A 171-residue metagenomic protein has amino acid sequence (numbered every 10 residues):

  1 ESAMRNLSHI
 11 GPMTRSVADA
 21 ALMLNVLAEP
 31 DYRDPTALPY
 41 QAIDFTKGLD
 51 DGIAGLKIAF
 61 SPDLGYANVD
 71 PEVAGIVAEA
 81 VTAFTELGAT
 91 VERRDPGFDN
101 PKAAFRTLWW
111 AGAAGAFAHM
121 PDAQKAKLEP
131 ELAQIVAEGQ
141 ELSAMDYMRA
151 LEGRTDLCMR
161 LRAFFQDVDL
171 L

Functional and structural regions predicted by a protein language model:
E1-G75, E79-A80: A short helix-breaking turn/cap at a secondary-structure junction
G11, D169-L171: Short, Asp-centered acidic motifs that coordinate Mg2+ and/or phosphate in catalytic or ligand-binding sites
A20, F84, F117, A150 (+1 more regions): Conserved hydrophobic/aromatic pocket- or pore-lining residues that grip, position, or stack substrates in active sites
L24-Y32, A80-V81, T85-G88, P121 (+3 more regions): Structural signal for hydrophobic packing residues in well-ordered secondary-structure cores of soluble enzyme domains
Y32-L38, T85-G97: Flexible, glycine/charged-enriched surface loops at secondary-structure junctions
K47-S61, W110-F164: Short helix-loop capping/hinge segments that flank enzyme active sites or metal/cofactor-binding pockets
P71-V73, K102-A111: Short glycine/threonine-rich loop-to-helix capping motif typified by GTGT followed within a few residues by an Asp-Pro
A89-F105, Q134-E138: Short connector loops at secondary-structure junctions
